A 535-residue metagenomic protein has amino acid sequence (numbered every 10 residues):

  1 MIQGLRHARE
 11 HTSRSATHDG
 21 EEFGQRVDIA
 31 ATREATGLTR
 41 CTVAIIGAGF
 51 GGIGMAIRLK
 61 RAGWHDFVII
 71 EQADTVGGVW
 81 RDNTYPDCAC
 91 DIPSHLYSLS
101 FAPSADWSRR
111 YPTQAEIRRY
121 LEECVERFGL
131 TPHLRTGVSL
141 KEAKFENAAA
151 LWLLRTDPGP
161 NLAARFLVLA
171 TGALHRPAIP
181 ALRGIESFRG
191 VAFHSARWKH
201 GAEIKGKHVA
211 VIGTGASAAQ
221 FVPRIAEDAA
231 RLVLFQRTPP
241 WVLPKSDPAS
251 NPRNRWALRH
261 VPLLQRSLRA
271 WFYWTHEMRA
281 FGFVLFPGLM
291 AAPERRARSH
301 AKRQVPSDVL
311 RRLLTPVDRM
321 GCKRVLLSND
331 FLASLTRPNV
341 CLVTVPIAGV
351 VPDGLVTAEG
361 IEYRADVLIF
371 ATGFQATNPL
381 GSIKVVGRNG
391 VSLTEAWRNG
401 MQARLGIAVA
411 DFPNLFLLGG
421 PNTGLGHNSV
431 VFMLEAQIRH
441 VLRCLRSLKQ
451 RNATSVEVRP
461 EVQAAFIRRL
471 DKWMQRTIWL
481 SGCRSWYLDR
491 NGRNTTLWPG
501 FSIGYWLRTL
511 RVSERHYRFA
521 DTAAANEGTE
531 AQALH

Functional and structural regions predicted by a protein language model:
G4-F23, W241-P244, N254, P262-L263 (+2 more regions): C-terminal, flexible cofactor-proximal segment of oxidoreductases
R6-E10, E21, L38-L134, Q236-P239 (+1 more regions): Beta1-alpha1 glycine-rich phosphate/pyrophosphate-binding loop at the start of Rossmann-like nucleotide-binding domains
R33-R40, A44, F50, G54-T75 (+7 more regions): Rossmann-like dinucleotide-binding core of oxidoreductases
R81-C90, L182-E186, L327-L332, G387-N414 (+1 more regions): FAD-binding beta-loop-beta segment adjacent to the flavin cofactor pocket
R109-L174: Feature captures the FAD/FMN-dependent oxidoreductase FAD-binding
D157-F166, K205, A358-V367: Core beta-strand elements of the Rossmann-like FAD/NAD(P) dinucleotide-binding domain in flavoenzyme oxidoreductases
I179-H194, V356-I407: Central helical "cap/lid" subdomain
F281-L289, P293-D353, A358-K384, I467-H535: C-terminal catalytic lobe of FAD-dependent flavoproteins
